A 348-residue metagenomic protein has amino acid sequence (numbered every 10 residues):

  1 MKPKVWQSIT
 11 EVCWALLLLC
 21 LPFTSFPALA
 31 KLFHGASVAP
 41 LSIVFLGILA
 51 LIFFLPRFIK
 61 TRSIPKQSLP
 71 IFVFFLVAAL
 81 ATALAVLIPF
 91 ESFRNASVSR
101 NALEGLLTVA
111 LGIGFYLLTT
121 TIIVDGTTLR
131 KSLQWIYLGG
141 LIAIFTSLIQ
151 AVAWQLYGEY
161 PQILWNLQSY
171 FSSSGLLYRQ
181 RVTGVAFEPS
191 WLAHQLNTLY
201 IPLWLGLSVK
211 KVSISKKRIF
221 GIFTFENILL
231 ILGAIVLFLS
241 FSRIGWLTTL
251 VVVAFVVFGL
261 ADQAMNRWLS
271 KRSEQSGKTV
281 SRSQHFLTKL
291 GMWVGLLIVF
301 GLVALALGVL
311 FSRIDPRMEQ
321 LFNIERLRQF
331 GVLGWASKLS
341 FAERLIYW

Functional and structural regions predicted by a protein language model:
M1-I88, V124-T128, Q134, L164 (+2 more regions): Transmembrane signal-anchor hairpin modules in multi-pass inner-membrane enzymes, especially those that act on
P22, A79, A110-L118, R130-K271 (+1 more regions): Alpha-helical transmembrane segments of multi-pass inner-membrane proteins
P40-I48, R94-T121, Q134: Aromatic-anchored transmembrane helix interface
S68-F72, A81, A85, A143 (+3 more regions): Residue-level detector of functionally special positions within alpha-helical transmembrane segments of multi-pass
L69, F93-N101, I122-V124, P161-N166 (+3 more regions): Juxtamembrane/interfacial segments around transmembrane helices
E91-N95, Q155-R181, M318-K338: Interfacial juxtamembrane loops and adjacent helix segments that form the catalytic/substrate-binding surfaces
V109, A342-L345: Soluble non-cytosolic domains of exported or imported proteins
F145, A151-Q155, V253-L339: A membrane-periplasm/extracellular boundary helix in multi-pass inner-membrane enzymes that assemble envelope glycans
